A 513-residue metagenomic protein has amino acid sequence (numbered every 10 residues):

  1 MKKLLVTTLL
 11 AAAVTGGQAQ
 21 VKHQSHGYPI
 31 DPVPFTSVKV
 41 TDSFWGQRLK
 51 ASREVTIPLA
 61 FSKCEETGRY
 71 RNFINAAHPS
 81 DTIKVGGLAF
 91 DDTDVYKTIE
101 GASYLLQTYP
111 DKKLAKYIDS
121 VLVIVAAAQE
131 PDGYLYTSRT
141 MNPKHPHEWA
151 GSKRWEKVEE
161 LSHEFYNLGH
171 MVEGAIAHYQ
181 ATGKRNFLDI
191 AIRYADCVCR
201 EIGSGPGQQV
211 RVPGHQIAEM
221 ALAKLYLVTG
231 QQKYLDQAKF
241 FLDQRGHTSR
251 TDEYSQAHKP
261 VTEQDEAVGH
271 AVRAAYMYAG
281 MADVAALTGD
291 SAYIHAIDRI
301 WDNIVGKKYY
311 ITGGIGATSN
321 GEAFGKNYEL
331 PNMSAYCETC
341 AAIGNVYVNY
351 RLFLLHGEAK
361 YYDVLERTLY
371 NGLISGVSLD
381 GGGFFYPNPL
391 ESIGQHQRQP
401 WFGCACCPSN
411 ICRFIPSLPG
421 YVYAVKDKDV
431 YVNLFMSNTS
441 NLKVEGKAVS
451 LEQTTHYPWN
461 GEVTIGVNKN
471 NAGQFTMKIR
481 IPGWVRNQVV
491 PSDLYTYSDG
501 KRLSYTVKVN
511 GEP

Functional and structural regions predicted by a protein language model:
M1-V21: Bacterial Sec-dependent N-terminal signal peptides
Q20-P513: Glycan-recognition and catalytic cores of secretory/periplasmic carbohydrate-active enzymes
